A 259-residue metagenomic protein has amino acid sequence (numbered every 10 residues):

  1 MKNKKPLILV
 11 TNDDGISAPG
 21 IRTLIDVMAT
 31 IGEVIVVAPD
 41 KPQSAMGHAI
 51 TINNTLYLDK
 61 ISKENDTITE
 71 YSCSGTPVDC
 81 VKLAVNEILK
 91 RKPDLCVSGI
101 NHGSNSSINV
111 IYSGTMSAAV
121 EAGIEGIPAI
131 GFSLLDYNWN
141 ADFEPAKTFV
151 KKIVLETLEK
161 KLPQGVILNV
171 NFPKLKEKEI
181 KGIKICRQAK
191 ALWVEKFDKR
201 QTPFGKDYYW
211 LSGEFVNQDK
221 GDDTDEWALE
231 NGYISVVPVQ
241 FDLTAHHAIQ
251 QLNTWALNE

Functional and structural regions predicted by a protein language model:
K2-N3, P163, P173-E259: C-terminal accessory domains and tails appended to enzymatic cores
K2-T11, P19-E87, R91-K92: A cross-family phosphate/adenosyl-ligand binding-site feature
D14-R22, P203-F204, L211: Short acidic, Gly/Ser-rich segments with clustered Asp/Glu that frequently serve as metal-coordination loops in enzyme
L95: Short, Asp-centered acidic motifs that coordinate Mg2+ and/or phosphate in catalytic or ligand-binding sites
S104-S113: Glycine/threonine-rich flexible loop motifs
A118-A122: Hydrophobic/aromatic ligand-binding patch that stacks against planar heteroaromatic rings of cofactors or nucleotides
I130-E156: Short, glycine-/small-residue-rich phosphate/pyrophosphate-handling segment
